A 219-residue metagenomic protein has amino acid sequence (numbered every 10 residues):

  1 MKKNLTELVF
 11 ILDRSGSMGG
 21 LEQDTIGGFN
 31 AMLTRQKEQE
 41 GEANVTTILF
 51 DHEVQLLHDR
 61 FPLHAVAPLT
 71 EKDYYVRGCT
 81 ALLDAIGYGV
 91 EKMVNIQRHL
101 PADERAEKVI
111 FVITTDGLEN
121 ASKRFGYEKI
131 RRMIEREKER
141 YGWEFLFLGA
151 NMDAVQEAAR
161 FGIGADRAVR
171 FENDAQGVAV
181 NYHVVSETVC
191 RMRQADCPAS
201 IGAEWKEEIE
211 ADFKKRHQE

Functional and structural regions predicted by a protein language model:
M1-E219: Acidic, low-complexity intrinsically disordered regions
